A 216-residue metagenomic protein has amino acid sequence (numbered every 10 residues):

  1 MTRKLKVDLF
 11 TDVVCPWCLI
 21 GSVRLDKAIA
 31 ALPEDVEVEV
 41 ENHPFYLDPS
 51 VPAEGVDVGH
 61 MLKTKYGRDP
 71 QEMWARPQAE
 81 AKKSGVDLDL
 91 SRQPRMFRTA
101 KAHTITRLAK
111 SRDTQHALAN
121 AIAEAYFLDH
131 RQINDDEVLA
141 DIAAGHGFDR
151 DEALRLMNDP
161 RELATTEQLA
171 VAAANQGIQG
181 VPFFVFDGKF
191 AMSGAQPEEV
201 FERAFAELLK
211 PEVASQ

Functional and structural regions predicted by a protein language model:
R3-F10, V14, I20-E34, V38 (+2 more regions): C-terminal cap of thioredoxin/glutaredoxin-like
S22-Y126, P211: Structural alpha/beta surface segment adjacent to cysteine/selenocysteine redox centers across thiol/disulfide enzymes
